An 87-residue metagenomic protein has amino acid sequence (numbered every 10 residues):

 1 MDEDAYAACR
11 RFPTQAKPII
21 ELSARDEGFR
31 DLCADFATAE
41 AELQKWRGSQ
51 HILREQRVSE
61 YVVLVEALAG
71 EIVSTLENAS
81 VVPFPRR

Functional and structural regions predicted by a protein language model:
M1-R87: Extended, charge-rich alpha-helical interface modules
